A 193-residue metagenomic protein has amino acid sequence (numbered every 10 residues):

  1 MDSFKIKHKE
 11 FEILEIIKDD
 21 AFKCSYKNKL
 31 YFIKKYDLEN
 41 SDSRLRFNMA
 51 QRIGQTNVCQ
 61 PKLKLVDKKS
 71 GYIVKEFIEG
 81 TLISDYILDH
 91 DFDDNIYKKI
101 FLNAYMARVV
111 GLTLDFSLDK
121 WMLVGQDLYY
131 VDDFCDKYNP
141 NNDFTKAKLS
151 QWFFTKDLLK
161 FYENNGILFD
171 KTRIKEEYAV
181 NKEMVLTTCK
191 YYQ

Functional and structural regions predicted by a protein language model:
K7-F47: ATP-binding glycine-rich loop module of kinase domains
K23-C24, K35, L65, V74-F77 (+1 more regions): Conserved hydrophobic "DFG−1" position in protein kinase catalytic cores
Y31, C59, I73, Y129-Y130: Protein kinase-like catalytic core scaffold
M49-C59: Structural motif at the C-terminus of the N-lobe alphaC helix and the adjacent alphaC-beta4 loop of the Hanks-type
V58-K99: Conserved structural core of kinase catalytic domains
K99-M106: Conserved hydrophobic core/spine positions of the Hanks-type protein kinase catalytic domain
R108-L112, V124-Q193: C-lobe/activation-segment region of protein kinase-like
